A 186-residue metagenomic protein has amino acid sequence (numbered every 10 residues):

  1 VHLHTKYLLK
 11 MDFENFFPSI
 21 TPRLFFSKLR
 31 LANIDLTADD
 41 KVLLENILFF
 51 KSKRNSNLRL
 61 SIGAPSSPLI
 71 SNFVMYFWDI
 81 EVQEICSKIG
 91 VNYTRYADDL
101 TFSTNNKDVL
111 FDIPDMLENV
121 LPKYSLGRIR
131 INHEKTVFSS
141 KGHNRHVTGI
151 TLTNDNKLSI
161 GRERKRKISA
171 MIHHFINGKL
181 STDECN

Functional and structural regions predicted by a protein language model:
V1-A64, L69, F73-K88, D108-N186: Right-hand nucleic-acid polymerase module
N92-Y96: Short beta-strand
F102-N106: Short beta-strand-to-loop capping motifs
